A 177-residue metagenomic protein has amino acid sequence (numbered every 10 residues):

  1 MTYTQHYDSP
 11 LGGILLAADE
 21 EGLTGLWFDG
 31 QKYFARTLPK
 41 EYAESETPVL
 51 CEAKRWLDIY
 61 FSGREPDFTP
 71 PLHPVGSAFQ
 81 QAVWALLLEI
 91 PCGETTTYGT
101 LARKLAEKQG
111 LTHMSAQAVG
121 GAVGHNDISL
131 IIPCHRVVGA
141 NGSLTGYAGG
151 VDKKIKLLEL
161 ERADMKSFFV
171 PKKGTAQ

Functional and structural regions predicted by a protein language model:
M1-T24: DNA-contacting interfaces and partner/effector-binding or oligomerization modules in DNA-centric proteins
Y3-P10, R55, R64-Q177: Nucleic acid-binding interface residues in structured DNA/RNA-binding domains, emphasizing the DNA-engaging scaffolds
A18-T69: Compact structured core domains
